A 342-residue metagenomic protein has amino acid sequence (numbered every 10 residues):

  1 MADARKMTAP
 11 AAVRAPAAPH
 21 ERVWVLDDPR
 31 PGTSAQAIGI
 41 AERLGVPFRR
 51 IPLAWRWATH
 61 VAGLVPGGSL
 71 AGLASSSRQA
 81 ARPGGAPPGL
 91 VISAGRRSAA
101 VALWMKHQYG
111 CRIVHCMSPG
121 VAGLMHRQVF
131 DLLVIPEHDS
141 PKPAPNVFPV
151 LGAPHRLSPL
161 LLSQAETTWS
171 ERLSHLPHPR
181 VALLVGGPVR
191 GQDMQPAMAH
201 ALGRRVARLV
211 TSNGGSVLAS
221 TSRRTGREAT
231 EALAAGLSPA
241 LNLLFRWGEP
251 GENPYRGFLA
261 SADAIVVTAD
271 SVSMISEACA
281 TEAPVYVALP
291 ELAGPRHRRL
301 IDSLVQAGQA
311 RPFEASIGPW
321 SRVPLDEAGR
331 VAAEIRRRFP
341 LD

Functional and structural regions predicted by a protein language model:
A18-W24: Extreme N-terminal starter segment of soluble prokaryotic enzymes
V25-L26, R30-P47, I51-P149: Active-site and donor-binding regions of nucleotide-sugar-utilizing enzymes
R50-P52, V134-I135, S216-R223, L289: Short internal beta-strands
F130-Q195, S316, W320-L325, G329: A nucleotide-sugar donor-handling region in carbohydrate enzymes
P188-T221: Conserved catalytic-core segment of nucleotide-activated headgroup transferases in glycan assembly
A232-S273: Donor nucleotide-activated moiety binding/catalytic core segment of transferases that use nucleotide-activated donors
E282-Y286: Structural loop-to-beta junction motif characteristic of Rossmann-like glycosyltransferase folds
D302-D342: Leloir-type glycosyltransferase catalytic cores
